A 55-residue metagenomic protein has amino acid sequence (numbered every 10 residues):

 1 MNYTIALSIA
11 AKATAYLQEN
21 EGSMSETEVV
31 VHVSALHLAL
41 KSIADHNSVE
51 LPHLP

Functional and structural regions predicted by a protein language model:
M1-N2: Short, charge/polar-rich alpha-helical segments
I5: Catalytic-loop motifs flanking and including active-site residues across diverse enzymes
S8-P55: Short, charge-rich amphipathic interface segments used for partner binding and complex assembly
